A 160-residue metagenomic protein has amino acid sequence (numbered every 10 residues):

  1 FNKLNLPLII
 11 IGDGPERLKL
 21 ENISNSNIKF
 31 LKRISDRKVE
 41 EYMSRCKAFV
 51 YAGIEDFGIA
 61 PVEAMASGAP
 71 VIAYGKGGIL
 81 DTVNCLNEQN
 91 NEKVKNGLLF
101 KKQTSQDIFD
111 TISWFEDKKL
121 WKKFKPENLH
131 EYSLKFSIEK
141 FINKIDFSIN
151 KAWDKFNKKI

Functional and structural regions predicted by a protein language model:
F1-N22: Conserved catalytic-core segment of nucleotide-activated headgroup transferases in glycan assembly
L18-R37: Nucleotide-activated donor-binding/catalytic signature segment of Leloir-type glycosyltransferases, i.e., the conserved
E41-C46, I145: Short alpha-helical donor nucleotide-sugar binding micro-motif in glycosyltransferases
S44-D56, A69: Acidic donor-binding loop of glycosyltransferase active sites
G58-V62, I79: Short glycine/serine-rich donor-binding loops of glycosyltransferases
P70-A73, L80-V83: Short hydrophobic beta-strand element within catalytic cores of glycosyltransferases and related nucleotide-activated
N84-S105, S113-L120: Conserved acidic donor-binding segment of nucleotide-sugar-dependent glycosyltransferases
Q103, K119-I160: A charged, aromatic-enriched C-terminal amphipathic alpha-helix characteristic of glycosyltransferases across folds
